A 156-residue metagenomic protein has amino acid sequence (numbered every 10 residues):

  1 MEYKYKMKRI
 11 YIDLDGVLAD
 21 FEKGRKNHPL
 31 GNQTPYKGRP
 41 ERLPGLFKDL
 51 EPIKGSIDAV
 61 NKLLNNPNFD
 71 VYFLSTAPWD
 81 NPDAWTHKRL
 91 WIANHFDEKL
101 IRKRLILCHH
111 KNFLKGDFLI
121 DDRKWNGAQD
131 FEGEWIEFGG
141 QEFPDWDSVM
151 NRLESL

Functional and structural regions predicted by a protein language model:
E2-L50: Active-site neighborhood of HAD-like aspartate-dependent phosphohydrolases
K4-Y5, N68, L100-I101: Short helix-terminating capping/connector loops at secondary-structure junctions
K6-R9, F69-D70, K115-D117, G133: Short coil/turn segments at beta-strand junctions that form active-site/ligand-binding loops
F47-E51, F96-K99: Short, flexible loop segments at the rims of nucleotide/cofactor-binding pockets, characterized by
E51, S56-T86, I92: Substrate-recognition element of Asp-dependent hydrolases with the DxDx(T/V) motif
W79-L156: C-terminal cap/substrate-recognition subdomain and adjoining C-terminal extension of metal-dependent phosphatase-like
